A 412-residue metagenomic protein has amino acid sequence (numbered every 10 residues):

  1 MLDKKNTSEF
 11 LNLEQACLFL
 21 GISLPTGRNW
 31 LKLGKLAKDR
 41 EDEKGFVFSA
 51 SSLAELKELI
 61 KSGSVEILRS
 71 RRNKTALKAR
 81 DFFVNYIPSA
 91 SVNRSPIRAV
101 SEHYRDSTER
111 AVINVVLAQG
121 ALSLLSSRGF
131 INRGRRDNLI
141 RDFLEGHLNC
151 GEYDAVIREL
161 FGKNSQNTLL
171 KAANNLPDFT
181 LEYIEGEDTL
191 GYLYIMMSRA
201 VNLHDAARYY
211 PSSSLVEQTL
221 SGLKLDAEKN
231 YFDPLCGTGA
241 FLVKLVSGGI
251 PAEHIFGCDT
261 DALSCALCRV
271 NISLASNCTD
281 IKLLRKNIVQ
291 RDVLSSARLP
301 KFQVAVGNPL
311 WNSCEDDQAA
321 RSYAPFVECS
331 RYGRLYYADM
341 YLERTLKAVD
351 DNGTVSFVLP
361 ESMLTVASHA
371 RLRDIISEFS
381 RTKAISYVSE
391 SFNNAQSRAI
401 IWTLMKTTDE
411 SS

Functional and structural regions predicted by a protein language model:
M1-G27: Polyanion-binding surface elements
M1-K4, L13, D39-S49, S214-L215 (+5 more regions): Signature of N6-adenine DNA methyltransferases within the class I
G21, K32, F82, Y86-E102 (+1 more regions): C-terminal substrate-recognition regions of SAM-dependent nucleic acid methyltransferases
G21, N29-L33, V270-S273: Residue-level detection of the helix-turn-helix DNA-binding "recognition helix"
S23-T26, T238, N308: Short coil turns linking two alpha-helices in DNA-binding domains
L36-S62: Short helix-start
F82-L274, T365-L372: Class I S-adenosyl-L-methionine
R269-S296: S-adenosyl-L-methionine
